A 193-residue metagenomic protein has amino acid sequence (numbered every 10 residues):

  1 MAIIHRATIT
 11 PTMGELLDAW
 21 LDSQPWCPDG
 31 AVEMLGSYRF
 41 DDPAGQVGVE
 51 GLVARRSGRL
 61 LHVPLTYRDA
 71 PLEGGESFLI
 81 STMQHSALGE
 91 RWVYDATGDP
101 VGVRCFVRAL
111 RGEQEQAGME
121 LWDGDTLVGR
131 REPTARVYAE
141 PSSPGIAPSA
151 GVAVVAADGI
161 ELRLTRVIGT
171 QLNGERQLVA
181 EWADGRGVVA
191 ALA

Functional and structural regions predicted by a protein language model:
M1-F40, S77-L79, Y94, G102-V103 (+1 more regions): N-terminal domain-onset segments
H5, R59-V63: Short beta-strand segments
D22, G30, G48-V53, E73-F78 (+2 more regions): Generic detector of ordered, mature protein regions
C27-L60, T126-T134: Short, structured protein-protein interaction patches enriched in aromatics and acidic/basic residues, typified by
G48, S57, L65-P71: Contiguous mid-protein beta-loop-alpha structural module that forms a pocket-lining wall or clamp of enzyme active
T66-A193: Internal, well-folded beta-alpha domain core
